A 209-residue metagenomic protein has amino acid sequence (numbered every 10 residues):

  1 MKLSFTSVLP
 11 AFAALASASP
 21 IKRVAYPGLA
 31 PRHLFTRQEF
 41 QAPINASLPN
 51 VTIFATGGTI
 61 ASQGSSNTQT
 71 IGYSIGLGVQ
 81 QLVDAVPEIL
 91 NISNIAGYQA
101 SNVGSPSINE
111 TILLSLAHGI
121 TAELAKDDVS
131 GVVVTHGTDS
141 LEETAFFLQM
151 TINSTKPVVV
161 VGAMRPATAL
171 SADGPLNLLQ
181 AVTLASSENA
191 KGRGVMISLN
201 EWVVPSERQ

Functional and structural regions predicted by a protein language model:
K2-S4, S19-Q209: Active-site histidine-anchored catalytic micro-motif
P10-S17: Hydrophobic h-region of N-terminal signal peptides that target proteins for export in Gram-negative bacteria
